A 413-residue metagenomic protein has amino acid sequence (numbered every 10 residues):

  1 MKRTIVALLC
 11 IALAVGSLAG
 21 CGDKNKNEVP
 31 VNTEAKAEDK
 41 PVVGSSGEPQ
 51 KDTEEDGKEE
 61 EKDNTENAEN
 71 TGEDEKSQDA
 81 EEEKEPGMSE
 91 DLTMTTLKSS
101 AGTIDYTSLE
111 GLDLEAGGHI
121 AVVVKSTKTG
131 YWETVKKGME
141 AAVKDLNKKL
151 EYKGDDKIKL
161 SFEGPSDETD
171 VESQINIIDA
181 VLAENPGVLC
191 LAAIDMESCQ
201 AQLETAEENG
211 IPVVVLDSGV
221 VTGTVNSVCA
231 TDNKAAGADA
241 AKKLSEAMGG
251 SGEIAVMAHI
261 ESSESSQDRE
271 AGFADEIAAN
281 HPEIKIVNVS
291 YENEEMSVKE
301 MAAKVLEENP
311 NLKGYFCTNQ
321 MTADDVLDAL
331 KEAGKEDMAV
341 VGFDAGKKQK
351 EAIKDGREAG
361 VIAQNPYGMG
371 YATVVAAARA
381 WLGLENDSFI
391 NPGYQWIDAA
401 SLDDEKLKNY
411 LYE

Functional and structural regions predicted by a protein language model:
R3-K24: Sec-dependent N-terminal signal peptides of Gram-positive bacterial secreted proteins and lipoproteins
L18-V31, V43-E48: Bacterial lipoprotein signal-peptidase II cleavage site
E69, K76-A116, S265, E276-E283 (+1 more regions): Hinge/cleft segment of the Venus flytrap/periplasmic-binding protein
M94-E115, H119-L146, K153, S161-I175 (+4 more regions): Extracytoplasmic "Venus flytrap"
K98-D113, I120, Q174, C229-I254 (+4 more regions): Hydrophobic alpha-helical segments within soluble ligand-binding/sensing domains
Y131-L150, A236-A240, E264-I284, M301 (+1 more regions): Short, solvent-exposed amphipathic alpha-helices that sit in or adjacent to ligand/effector-binding or catalytic
D179-E184, V188-E208, F273, V287 (+1 more regions): Hydrophobic alpha-helical
V188, M196-A235, E253, G346-A359 (+2 more regions): Flexible loop/hinge segments that line or gate small-molecule binding clefts
